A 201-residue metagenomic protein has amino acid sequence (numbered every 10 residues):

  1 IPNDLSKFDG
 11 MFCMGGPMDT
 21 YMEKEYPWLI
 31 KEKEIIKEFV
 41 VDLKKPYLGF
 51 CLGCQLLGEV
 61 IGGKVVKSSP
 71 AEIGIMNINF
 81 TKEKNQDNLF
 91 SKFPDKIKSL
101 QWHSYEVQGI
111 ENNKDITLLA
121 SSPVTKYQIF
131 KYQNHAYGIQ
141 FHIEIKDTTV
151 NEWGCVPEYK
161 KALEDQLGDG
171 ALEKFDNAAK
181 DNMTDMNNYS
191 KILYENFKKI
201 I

Functional and structural regions predicted by a protein language model:
I1-Y47: Flexible gly/pro-rich beta->alpha loop and the following alpha-helix that scaffold active-site loops
M11, C51, F197: Residue-level signal for inorganic ion chemistry
M18-D19, C54, Q108, I145: Glycine-rich nucleotide phosphate-binding loop and flanking beta-alpha elements of Rossmann-like dinucleotide-binding
P27-K31, K64-V66, C155-P157: Glycine-rich, phosphate-binding/catalytic loops in enzymes
K33-K37, F90, Y194: Short amphipathic alpha-helical segments and helix-helix/interface helices
V40-K64: Catalytic nucleophile loop
I61-T148: Pocket-forming structural segment of enzyme catalytic cores
I145-I201: Acyltransferase
